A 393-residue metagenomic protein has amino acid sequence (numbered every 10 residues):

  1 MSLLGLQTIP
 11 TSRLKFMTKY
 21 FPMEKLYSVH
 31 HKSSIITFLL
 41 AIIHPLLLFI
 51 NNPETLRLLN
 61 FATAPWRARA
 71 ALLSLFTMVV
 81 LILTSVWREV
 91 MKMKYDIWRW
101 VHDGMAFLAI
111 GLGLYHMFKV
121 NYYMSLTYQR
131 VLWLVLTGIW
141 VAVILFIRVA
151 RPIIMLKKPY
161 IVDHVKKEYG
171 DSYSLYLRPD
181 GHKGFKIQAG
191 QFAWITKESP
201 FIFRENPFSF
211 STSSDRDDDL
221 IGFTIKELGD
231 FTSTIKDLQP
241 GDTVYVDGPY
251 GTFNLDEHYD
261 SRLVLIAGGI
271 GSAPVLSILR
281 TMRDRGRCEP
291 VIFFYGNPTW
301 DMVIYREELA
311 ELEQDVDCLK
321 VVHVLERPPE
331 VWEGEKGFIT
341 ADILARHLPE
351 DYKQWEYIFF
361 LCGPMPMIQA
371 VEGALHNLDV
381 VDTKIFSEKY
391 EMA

Functional and structural regions predicted by a protein language model:
M1-L145: Membrane-embedded alpha-helical bundles of multi-pass integral membrane proteins
L14, M91-I97, V149-P159, Y357: Juxtamembrane/interface segments at transmembrane-helix termini
H30, H102, G190, G271 (+1 more regions): Short, conserved phosphate/pyrophosphate- and ester-handling motifs at nucleotide-, phospho-/glycolipid
F107, G111-L114, D230-F231, F294-A393: Reductase modules of NAD(P)H-dependent flavoproteins
V135-K166: Membrane-interfacial segments at transmembrane helix termini in multi-pass membrane proteins
I154-Y245, S261, N297-T299, A310 (+1 more regions): Ferredoxin-reductase
P249-Y259: A short, basic/flexible loop-to-alpha-helix module at the beginning of a structural domain
S272-R285: Histidine-anchored nucleotide/phosphate-binding helix
